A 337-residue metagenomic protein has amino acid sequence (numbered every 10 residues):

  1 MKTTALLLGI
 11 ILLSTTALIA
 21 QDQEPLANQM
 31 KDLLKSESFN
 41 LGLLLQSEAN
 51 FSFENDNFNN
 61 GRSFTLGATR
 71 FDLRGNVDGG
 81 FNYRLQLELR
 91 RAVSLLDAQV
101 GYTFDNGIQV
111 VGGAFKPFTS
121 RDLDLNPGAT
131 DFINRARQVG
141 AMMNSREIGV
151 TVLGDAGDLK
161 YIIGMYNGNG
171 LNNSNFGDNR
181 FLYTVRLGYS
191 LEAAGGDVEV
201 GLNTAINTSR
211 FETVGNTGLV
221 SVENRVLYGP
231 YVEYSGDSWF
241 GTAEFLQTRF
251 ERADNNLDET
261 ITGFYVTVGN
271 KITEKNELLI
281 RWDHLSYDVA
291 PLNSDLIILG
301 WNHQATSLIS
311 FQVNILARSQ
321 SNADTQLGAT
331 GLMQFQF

Functional and structural regions predicted by a protein language model:
L6-I10, S14-Q46, F337: N-terminal periplasmic/intermembrane-space "pro-region" immediately following the signal or transit peptide
N28-E54, F58-G170, G177-T184, G188-A194 (+3 more regions): Outer membrane beta-barrel
S52-D56, L96, T119-D124, N172-N175 (+4 more regions): Outer-membrane beta-barrel proteins
F58-S63, E88-R90, G140-M142, S174-R180 (+4 more regions): Replace "Gram-negative outer membrane beta-barrel proteins" with "bacterial and organellar outer membrane beta-barrel
L66-A68, L95-Q99, G107-Q109, E147-G149 (+8 more regions): Transmembrane beta-barrel architecture of outer membranes
G195-D288: Detector for outer-membrane/organellar transmembrane beta-barrel domains, recognizing the amphipathic beta-strand
G269-Q312, A317: C-terminal hydrophobic structural anchor segments that stabilize assembly/packing rather than catalytic chemistry
H303, L308, T325-F337: Outer-membrane beta-barrel "beta-signal"
